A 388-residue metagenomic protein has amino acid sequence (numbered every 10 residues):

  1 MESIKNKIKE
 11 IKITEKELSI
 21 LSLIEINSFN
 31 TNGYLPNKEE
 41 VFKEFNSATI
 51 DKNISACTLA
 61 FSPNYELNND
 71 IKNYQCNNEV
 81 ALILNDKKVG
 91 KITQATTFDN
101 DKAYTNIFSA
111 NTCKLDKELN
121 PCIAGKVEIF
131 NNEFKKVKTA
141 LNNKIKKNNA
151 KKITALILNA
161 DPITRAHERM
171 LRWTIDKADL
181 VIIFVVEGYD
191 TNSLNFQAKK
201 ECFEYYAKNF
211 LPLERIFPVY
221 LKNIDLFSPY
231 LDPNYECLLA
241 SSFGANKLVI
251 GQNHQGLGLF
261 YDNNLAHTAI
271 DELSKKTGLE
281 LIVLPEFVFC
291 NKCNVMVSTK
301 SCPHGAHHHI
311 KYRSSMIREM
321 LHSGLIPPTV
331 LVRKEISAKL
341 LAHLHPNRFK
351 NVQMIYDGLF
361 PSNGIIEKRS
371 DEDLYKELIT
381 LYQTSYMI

Functional and structural regions predicted by a protein language model:
M1-D161, R169, D176-I388: Active-site cores that bind ATP or allylic diphosphates and position pyrophosphate for catalysis
T164: Histidine-centered divalent metal-coordination motifs
